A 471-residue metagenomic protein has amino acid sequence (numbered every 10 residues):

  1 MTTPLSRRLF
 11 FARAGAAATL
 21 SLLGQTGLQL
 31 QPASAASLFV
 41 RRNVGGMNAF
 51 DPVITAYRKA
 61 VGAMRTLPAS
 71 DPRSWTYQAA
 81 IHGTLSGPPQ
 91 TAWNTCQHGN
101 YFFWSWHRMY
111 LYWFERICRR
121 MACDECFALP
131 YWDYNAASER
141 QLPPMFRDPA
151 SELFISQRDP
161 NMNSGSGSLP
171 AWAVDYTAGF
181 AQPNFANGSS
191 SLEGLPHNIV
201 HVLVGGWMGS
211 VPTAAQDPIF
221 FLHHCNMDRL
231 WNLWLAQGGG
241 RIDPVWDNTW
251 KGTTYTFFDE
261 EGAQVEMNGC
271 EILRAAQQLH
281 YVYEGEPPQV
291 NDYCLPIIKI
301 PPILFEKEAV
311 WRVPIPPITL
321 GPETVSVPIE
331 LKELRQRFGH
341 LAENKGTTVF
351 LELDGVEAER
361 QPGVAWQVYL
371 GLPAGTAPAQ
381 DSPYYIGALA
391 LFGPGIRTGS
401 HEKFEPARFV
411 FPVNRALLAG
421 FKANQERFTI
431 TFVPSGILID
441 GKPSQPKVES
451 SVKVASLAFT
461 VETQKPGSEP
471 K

Functional and structural regions predicted by a protein language model:
M1-S21: N-terminal secretory signal peptides and thylakoid transit peptides that target proteins across membranes
M1-T2, Q25, Y176, I430: Intrinsically disordered/low-complexity terminal segments and short unstructured peptides
F11-G15, L30-K471: C-terminal accessory segments of proteins
L23-L30: C-terminal segment of classical bacterial N-terminal signal peptides
